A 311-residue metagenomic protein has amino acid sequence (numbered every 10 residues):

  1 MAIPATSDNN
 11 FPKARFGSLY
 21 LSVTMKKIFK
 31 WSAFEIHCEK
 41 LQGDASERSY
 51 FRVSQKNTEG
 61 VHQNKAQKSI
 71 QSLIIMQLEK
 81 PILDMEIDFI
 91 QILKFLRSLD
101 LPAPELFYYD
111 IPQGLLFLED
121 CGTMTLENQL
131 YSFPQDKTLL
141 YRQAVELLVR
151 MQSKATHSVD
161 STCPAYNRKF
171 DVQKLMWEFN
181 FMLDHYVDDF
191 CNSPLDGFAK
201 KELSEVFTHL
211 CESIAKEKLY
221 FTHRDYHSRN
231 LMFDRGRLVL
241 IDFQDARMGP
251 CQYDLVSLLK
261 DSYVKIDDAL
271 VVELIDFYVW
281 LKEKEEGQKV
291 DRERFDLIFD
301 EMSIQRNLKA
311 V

Functional and structural regions predicted by a protein language model:
L21, M25-W31, T156-R168, Q173 (+3 more regions): An alpha-helical support segment within catalytic cores of ATP-dependent transferases
K27-I36, L99-L101: Short secondary-structure junctions
I36-F51: ATP-binding glycine-rich phosphate-binding loop
E47-S54, M151, F207-L255, S262-K265: Active-site acidic catalytic loop and adjacent metal/ATP-binding pocket of ATP-dependent phosphoryl transfer enzymes
F51-G60, N64-W177, F181: ATP-binding pocket architecture of kinase catalytic cores
I74, P102, L116, Y220 (+2 more regions): Protein kinase-like catalytic core scaffold
N180-F190, C251-Q288, E301-A310: Active-site activation/catalytic loop segments of kinase-like enzymes and analogous catalytic loops in related
